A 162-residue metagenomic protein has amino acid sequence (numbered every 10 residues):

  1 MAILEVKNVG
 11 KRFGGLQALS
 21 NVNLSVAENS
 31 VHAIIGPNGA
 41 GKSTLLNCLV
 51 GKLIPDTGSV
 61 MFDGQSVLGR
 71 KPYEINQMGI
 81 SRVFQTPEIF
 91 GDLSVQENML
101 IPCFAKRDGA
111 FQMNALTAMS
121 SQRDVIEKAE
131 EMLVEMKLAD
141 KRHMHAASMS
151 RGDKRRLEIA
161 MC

Functional and structural regions predicted by a protein language model:
M1-C162: Glycine-rich phosphate-binding loops of nucleotide-dependent enzymes
